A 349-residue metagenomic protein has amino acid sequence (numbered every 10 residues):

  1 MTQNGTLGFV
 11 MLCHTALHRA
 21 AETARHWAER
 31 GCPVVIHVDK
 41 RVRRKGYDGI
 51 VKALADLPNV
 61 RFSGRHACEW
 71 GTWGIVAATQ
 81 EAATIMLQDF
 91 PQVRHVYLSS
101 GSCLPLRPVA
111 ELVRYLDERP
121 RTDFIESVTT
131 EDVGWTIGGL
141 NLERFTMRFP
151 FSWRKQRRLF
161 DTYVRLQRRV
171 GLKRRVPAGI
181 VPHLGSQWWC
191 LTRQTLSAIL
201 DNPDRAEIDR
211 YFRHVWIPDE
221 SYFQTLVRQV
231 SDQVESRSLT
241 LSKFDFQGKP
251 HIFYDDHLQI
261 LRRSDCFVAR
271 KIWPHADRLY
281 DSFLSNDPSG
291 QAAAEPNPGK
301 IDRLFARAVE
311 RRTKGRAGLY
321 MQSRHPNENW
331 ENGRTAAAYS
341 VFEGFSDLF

Functional and structural regions predicted by a protein language model:
M1-F349: ER/Golgi luminal nucleotide-sugar-dependent glycosyltransferases, focusing on the catalytic module
